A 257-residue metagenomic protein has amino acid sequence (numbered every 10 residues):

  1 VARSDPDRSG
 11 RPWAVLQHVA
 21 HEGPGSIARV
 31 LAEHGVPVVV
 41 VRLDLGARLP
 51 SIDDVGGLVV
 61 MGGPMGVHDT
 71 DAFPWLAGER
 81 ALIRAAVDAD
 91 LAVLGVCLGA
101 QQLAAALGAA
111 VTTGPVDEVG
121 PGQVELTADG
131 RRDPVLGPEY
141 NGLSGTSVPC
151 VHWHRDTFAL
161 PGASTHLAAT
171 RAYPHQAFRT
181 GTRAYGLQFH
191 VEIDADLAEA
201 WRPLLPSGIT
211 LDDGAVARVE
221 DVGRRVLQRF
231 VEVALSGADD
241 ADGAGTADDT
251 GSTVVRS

Functional and structural regions predicted by a protein language model:
V1-A89, E125, L205-S257: N-terminal beta1-alpha1 cap of cysteine-dependent amidohydrolase-like domains
P24-S26, P50, D69-D71, L103-A106 (+3 more regions): Short glycine-/acidic-enriched loop or helix-start segments at secondary-structure transitions that form or flank
G63-P64, A100, V191: Active-site metal-binding loops of divalent metal-dependent hydrolases
A86-A110: Catalytic nucleophile loop
L107-A195: Pocket-forming structural segment of enzyme catalytic cores
A163, P174-R218, R229, V233: A glycine-centered loop/beta-turn motif at secondary-structure junctions
